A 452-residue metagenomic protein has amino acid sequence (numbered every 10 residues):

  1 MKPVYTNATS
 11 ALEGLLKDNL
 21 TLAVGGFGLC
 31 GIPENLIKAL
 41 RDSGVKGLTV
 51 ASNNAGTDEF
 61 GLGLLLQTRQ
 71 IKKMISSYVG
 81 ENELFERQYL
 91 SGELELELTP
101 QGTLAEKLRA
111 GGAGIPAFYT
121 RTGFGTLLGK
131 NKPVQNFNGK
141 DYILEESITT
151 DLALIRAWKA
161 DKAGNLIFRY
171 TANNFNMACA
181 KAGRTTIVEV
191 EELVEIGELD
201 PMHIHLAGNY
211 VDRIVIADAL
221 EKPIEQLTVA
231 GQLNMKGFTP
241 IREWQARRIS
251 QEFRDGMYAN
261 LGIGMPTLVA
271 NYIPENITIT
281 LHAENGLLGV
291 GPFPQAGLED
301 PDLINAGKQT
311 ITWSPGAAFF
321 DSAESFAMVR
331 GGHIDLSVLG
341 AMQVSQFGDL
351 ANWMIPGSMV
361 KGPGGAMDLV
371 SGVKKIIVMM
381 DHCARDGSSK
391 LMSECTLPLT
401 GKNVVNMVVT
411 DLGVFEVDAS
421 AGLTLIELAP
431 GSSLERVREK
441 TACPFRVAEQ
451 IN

Functional and structural regions predicted by a protein language model:
K2, T239, E243, R247 (+1 more regions): Conserved structured core elements
K2-E13, G28-D42, T49, E59-L66 (+2 more regions): Conserved phosphate- and dinucleotide-binding cores of soluble alpha/beta proteins, encompassing both enzyme active
A8-T21, E252-M257: Glycine-rich phosphate/diphosphate-binding loops that line cofactor/substrate pockets in enzymes
N19-L20, V269-N271, A442-E449: Short amphipathic alpha-helical segments with coiled-coil-like heptad repeat character
L22-A23, L29-K38, D42-S43, F253 (+1 more regions): N-terminal low-complexity or amphipathic/hydrophobic leaders
S52-N54, E275-A296, P301-D302: Catalytic core of membrane glycerolipid acyltransferases/transacylases, capturing the structured, soluble-facing
G56-D58, M265-P266: Short acidic loop-to-helix transition motifs that present clustered carboxylates
E243-E252, S322-S325: Phosphate-interacting basic helix/loop segments used at nucleotide- and nucleic-acid interfaces
